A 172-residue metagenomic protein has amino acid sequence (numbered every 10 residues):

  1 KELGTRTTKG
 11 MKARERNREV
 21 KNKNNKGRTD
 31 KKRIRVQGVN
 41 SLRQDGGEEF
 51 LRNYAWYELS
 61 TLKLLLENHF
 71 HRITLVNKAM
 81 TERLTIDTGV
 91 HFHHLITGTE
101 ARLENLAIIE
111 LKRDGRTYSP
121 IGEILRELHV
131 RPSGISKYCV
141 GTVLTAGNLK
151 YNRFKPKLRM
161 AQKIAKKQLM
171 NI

Functional and structural regions predicted by a protein language model:
K1-I172: Phosphate-end processing signature that detects enzymes handling 5′-triphosphorylated RNA and polyphosphate
